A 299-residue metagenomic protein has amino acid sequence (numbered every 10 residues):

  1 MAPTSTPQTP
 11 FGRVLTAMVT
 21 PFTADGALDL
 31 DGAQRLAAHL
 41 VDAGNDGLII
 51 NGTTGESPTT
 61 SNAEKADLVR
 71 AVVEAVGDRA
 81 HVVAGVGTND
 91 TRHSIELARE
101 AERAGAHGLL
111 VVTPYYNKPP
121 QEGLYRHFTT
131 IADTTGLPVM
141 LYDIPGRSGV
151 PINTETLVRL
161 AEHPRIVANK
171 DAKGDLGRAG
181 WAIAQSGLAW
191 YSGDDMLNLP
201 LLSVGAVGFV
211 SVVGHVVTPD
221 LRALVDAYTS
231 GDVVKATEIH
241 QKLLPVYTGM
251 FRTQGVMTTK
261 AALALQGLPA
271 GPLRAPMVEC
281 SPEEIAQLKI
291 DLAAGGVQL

Functional and structural regions predicted by a protein language model:
A2-T16, T20-G149, L157-R159: Active-site beta->alpha loop and helix N-cap motifs at the rims of alpha/beta catalytic domains
A2-T6, P10-T20, H39, A43-N45 (+2 more regions): C-terminal alpha-helical cap/extension of soluble enzyme domains
D31, G52, S57-T60, D90-R92 (+6 more regions): Basic, gly/Ser/Thr/Pro-rich low-complexity segments located predominantly at protein N termini
A33, K65, V69, S94 (+8 more regions): A general structural signal for well-ordered alpha-helical segments in protein cores
E74-A80, A104-G105, T135-L137, E162-R165 (+4 more regions): Short helix-capping segments at alpha-helix termini
D90, D194-D195, S281: Helix N-cap/beta->alpha junction signal
D133, P145-F251: Catalytic alpha/beta core domains of metabolic enzymes, predominantly
